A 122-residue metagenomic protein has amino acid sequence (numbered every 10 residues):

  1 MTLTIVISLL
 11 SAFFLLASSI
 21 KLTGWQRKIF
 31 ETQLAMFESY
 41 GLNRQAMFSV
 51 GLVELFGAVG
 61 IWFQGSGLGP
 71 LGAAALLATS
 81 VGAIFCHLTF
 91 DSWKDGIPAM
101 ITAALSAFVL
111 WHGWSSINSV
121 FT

Functional and structural regions predicted by a protein language model:
M1-T122: Membrane-interface extramembranous regions
